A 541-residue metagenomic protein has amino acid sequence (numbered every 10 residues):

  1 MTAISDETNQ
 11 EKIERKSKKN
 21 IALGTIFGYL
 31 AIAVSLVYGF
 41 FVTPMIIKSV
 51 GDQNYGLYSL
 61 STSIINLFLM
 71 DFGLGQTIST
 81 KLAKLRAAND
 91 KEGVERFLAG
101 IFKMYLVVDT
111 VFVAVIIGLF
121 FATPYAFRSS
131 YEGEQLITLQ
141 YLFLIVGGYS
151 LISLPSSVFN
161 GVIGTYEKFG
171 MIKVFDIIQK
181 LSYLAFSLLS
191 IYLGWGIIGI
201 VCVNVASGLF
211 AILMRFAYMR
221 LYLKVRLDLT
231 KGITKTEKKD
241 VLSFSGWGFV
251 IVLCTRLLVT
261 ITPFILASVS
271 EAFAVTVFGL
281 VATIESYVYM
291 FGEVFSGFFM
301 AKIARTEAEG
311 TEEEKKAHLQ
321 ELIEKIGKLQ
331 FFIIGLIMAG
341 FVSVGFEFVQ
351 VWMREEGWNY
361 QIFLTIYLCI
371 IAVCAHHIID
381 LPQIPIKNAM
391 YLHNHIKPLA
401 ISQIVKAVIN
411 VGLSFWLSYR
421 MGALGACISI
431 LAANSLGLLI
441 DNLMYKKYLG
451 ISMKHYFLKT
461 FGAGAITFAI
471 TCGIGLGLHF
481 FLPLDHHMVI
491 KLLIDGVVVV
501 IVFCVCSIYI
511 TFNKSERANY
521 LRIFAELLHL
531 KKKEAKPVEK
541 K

Functional and structural regions predicted by a protein language model:
M1-I13, I451-M453, G475-K541: Membrane-proximal transmembrane or re-entrant/amphipathic helices at the cytosolic face
T2-I21, I137, R215-V259, G310-A317 (+5 more regions): Interhelical loop/hinge segments that connect adjacent transmembrane helices in multipass membrane
A3, S17-K84, V113-L119, Y149 (+5 more regions): Signature of the first transmembrane helix
I13, D52, T123-I145, F341-H377 (+1 more regions): Interfacial segments at transmembrane-helix termini and the short loops linking adjacent helices
L23-G39, Q179, V203-A211, R215 (+7 more regions): Transmembrane helical elements of multi-pass membrane transporters/channels
A31, F175-L223, D240, F244 (+6 more regions): Hydrophobic alpha-helical transmembrane segments
F72-A88, T165, L223-L227, E285-F331 (+1 more regions): Helix-loop junctions and terminal segments of transmembrane helices in multi-pass membrane transport/translocation
G148-I178, L193, I198, M219 (+2 more regions): Membrane-interface junctions at transmembrane-helix termini in multi-pass inner-membrane proteins
